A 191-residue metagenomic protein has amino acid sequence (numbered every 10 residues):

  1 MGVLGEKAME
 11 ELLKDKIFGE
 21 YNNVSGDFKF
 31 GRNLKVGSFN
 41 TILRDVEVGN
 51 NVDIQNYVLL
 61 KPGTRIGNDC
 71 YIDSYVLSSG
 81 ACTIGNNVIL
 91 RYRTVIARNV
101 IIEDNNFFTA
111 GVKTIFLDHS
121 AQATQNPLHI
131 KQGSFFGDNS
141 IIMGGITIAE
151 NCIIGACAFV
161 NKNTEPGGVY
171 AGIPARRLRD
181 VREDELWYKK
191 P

Functional and structural regions predicted by a protein language model:
M1-F30, K35-T147, I173-P174, V181-R182 (+1 more regions): Flexible, glycine/small-residue-enriched loop-and-beta-strand segment within the central core of proteins
A149-C152, E165-G167: Conserved catalytic segment of ABC-fold P-loop ATPases
I154, G172: Conserved G/P- and acidic residue-centered "switch" motifs that form tight phosphate/ATP-binding loops in soluble
G155, N161: Active-site oxyanion/phosphate-handling segment shared across diverse enzymes
A158, P166-G168, R176: Glycine-centered loop/turn positions within well-structured domains that cap or flank conserved ligand/cofactor-binding
K162, R179: Short helix N-cap motif at coil->helix boundaries in the Bergerat
